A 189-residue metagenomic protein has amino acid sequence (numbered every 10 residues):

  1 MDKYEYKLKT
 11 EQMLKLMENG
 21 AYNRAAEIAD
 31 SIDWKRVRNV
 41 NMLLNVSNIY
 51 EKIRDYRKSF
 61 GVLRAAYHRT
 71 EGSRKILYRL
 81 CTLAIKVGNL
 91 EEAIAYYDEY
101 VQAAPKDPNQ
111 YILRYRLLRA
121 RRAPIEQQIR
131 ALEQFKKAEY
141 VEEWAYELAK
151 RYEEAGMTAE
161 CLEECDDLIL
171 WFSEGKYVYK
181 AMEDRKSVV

Functional and structural regions predicted by a protein language model:
E5-D55: Alpha-helical segment of the N-proximal tetratricopeptide repeat
E11, N45, R79, L113 (+2 more regions): "A position-specific structural signal for the A-helix of alpha-solenoid helical repeats
Q12-K15, I49, L83, L117-L118 (+2 more regions): Residue-level signature for tetratricopeptide repeat
Y22, Y56, L90, P124-I125 (+1 more regions): TPR-repeat structural position
A25, S59, A93, Q127-Q128 (+1 more regions): Single-residue signature of alpha-solenoid repeat helices
W34-V37, T70, A138, W171-K176: Short solvent-exposed coil/turn linkers within tandem alpha-helical repeat scaffolds
L44-K52, R64-A65, G72-G88, I94-Y140: Alpha-helical adaptor scaffolds
V188: Conserved small/polar residues in nucleotide/adenosyl-binding loops
